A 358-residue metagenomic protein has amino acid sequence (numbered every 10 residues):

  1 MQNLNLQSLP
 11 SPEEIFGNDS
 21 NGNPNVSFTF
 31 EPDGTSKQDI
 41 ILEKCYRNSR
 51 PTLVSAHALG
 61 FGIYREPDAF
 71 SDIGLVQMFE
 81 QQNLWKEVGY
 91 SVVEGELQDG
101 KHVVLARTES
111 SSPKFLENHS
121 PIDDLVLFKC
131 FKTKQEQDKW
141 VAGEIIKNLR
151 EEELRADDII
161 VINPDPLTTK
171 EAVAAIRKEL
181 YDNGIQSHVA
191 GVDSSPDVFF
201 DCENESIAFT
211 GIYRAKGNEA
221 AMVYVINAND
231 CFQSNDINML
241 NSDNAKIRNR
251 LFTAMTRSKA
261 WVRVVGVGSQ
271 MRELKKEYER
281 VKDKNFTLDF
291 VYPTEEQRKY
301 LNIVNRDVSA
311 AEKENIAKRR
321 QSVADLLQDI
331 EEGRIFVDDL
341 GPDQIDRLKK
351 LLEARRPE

Functional and structural regions predicted by a protein language model:
M1-T253, R257-P357: Conserved helicase motor core of SF1/SF2 NTP-dependent helicases
